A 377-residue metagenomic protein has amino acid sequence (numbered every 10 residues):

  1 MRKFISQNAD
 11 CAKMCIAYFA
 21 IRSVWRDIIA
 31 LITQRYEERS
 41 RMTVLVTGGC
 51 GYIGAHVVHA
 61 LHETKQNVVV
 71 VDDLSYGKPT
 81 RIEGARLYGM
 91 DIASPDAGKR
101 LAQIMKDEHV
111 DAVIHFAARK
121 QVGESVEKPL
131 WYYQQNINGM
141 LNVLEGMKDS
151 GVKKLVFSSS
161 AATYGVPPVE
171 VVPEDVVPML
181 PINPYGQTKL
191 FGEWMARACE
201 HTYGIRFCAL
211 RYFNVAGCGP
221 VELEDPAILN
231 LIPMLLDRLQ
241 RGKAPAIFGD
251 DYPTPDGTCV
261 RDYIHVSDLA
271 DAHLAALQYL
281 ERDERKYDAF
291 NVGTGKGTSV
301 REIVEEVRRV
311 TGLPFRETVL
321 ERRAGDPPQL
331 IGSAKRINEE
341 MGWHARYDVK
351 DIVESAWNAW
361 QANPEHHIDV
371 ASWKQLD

Functional and structural regions predicted by a protein language model:
R2-A9: Extreme N-terminal basic, low-complexity initiation segments that serve as generic localization/processing leaders
F4, Y18-F19, Y36: Aromatic (phenylalanine/tyrosine) cluster motif
A9-A12, I16-A20, V24, A30: Short hydrophobic alpha-helical segments enriched in small aliphatic residues
W25, I29-V215: N-terminal Rossmann-like NAD(P)+-binding domain of SDR-like oxidoreductases, especially those catalyzing
P79, N214-L231, R241-R261: Short, flexible, glycine-rich and Lys/Arg-enriched loop motifs at helix boundaries that contact anionic partners
P181-T188, E224-I232, D262-V266: The catalytic Tyr-centered alpha-helix of NAD(P)H-dependent dehydrogenases
L239-D377: C-terminal substrate-binding subdomain of Rossmann-fold SDR/epimerase-dehydratase oxidoreductases
